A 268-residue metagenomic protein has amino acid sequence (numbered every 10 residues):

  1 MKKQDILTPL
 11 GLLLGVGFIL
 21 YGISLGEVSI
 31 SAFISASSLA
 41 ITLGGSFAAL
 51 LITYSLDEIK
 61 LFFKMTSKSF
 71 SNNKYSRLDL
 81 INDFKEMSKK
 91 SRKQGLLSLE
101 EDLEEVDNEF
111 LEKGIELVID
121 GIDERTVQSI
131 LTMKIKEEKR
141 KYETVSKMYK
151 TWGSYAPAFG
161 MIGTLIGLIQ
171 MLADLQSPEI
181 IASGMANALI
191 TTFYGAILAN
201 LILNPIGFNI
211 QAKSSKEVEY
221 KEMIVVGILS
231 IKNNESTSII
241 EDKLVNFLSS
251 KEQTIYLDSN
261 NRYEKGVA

Functional and structural regions predicted by a protein language model:
K2, L10-L13, G17-I30, E137-K213: Helix-termination/interfacial motifs at the ends of transmembrane alpha-helices
Q4-L7, F18-V145, E217-A268: Large intracellular
